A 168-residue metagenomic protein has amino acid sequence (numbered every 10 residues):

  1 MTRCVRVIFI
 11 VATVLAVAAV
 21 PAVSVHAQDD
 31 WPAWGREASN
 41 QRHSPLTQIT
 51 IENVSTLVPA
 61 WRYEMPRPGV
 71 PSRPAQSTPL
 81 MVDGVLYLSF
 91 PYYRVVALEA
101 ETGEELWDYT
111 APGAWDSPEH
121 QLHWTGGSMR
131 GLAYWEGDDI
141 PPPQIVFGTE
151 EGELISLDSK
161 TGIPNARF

Functional and structural regions predicted by a protein language model:
M1-V5: N-terminal secretory signal peptides that target proteins for export/translocation
I8-A22: Bacterial N-terminal signal peptides
Q28-V70, E104-Q121, I163-R167: Aromatic (tryptophan-biased) beta-strands that constitute blades/sheets of beta-rich domains
W31-G35, R73-Y92, H123-E153: Repeat-blade elements of multi-bladed beta-propeller folds
R42-P45, G69-A75, Y92, E99: Short, glycine/acidic-enriched capping/hinge loops at junctions between secondary-structure elements
E99-T102, S159-T161: Short loop/turn segments that connect beta-strands within beta-propeller blades
A100-G103, P112, Y134-W135: Structural core of flavin- and non-heme-iron oxidoreductases, emphasizing the beta-strand/alpha-helix scaffold
